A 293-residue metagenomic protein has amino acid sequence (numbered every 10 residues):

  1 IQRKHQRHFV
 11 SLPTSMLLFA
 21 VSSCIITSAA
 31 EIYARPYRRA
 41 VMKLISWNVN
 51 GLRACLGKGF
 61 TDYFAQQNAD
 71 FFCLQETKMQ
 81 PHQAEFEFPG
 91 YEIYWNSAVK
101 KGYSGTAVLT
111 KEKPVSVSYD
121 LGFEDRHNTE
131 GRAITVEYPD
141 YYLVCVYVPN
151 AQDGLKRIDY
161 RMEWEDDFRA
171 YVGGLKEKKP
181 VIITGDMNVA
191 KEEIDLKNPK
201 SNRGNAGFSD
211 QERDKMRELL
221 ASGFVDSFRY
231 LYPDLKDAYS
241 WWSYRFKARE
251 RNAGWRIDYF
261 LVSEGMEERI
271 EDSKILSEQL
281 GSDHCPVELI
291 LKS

Functional and structural regions predicted by a protein language model:
I25-T27, E31-F88, E92, A98-S104 (+3 more regions): N-terminal, active-site-proximal structural segment of metallo-dependent hydrolase catalytic domains
K43-N50, D140-Q152, T184: Active-site-proximal beta-strand elements of phosphoester/diester hydrolases
N48, F64-H82, L143, V172-E193 (+4 more regions): Active-site beta-strand/loop signature of hydrolases that rely on acidic residues for catalysis
K78, Q83-A151: Structured beta-strand-rich core segments of catalytic domains in phosphoester-bond hydrolases
E92, W164-A253, I257: Metal-dependent phosphoesterases centered on the DNase I-like endonuclease/exonuclease/phosphatase
K101-V117, K236, F246-E268: Conserved beta strand-loop-helix elements of the APE1-like EEP
F123-E124, P149-E165, S201-G204: Surface-exposed cleft-lining segments at the edges of enzyme active sites
